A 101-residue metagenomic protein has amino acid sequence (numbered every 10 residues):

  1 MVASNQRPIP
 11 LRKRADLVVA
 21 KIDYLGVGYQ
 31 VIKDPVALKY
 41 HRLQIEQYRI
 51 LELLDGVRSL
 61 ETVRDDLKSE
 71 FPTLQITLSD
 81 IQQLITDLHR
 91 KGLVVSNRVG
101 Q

Functional and structural regions predicted by a protein language model:
M1-P35: Long, low-complexity, charged/polar intrinsically disordered regions in eukaryotic proteins
V2-A3, L25-G28, P35-Q101: Long, charge-rich, low-complexity alpha-helical segments
